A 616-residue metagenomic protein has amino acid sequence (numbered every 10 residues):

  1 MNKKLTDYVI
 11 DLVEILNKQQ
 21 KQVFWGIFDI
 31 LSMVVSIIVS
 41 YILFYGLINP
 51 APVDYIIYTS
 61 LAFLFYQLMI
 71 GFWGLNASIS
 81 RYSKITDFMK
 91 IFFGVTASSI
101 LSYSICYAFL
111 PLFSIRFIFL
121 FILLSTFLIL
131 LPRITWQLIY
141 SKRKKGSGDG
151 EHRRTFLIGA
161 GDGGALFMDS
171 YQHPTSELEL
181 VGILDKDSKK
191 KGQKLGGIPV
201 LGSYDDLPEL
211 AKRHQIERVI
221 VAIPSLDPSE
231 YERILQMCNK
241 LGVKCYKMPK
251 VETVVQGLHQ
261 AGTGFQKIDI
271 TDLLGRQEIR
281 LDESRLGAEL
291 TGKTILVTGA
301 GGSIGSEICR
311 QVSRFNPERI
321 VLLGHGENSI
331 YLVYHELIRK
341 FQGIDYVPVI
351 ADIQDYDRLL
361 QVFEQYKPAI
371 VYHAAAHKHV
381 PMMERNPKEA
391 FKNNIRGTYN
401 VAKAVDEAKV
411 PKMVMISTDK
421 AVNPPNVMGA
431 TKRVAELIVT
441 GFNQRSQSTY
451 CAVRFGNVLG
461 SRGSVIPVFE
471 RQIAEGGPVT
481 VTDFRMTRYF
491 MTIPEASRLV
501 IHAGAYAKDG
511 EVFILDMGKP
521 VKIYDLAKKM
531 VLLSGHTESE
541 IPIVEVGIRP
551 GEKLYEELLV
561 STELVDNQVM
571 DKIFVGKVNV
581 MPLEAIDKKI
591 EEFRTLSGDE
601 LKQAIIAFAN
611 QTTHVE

Functional and structural regions predicted by a protein language model:
M1-G150, K240, K247, V371: Signature of alpha-helical transmembrane segments in polytopic membrane proteins
N2-D7, Y231-T294, D406: Flexible, Lys/Arg-rich cytosolic regulatory linkers and terminal tails that connect or flank
K21, R280, R285-E289, G441-N457 (+1 more regions): Strand-loop microenvironment adjacent to phosphate/nucleotide-handling motifs in alpha/beta enzyme folds
Y45-N49, I139-V255, N328-L332, R339 (+2 more regions): A solvent-exposed beta-alpha-beta segment
A211, Q215-E217, P317-E318, F363 (+3 more regions): Proline-aspartate-enriched helix->loop->beta-strand connector
L241, Q256-G257, H373, H377-E436 (+1 more regions): Conserved Rossmann-fold NAD(P)-dependent oxidoreductase catalytic core, especially the SDR/UDP-sugar
L258-T271, G275-K367: N-terminal Rossmann/SDR dinucleotide-binding element
P348, A390, Y450-V453: Hydrophobic/aromatic anchor residues within beta-strands of the central parallel beta-sheet of Rossmann-like
